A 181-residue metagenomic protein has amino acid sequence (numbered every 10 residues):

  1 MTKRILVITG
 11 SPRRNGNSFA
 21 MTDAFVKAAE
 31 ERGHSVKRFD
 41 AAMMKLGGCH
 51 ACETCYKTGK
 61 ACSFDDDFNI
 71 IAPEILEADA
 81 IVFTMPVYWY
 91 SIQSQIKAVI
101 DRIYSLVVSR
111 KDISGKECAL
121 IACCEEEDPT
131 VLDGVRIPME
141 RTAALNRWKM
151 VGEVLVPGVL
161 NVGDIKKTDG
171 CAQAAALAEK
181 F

Functional and structural regions predicted by a protein language model:
M1-S109, G163-F181: N-terminal beta1-alpha1-beta2 submodule of the flavodoxin-like/Rossmannoid cofactor-binding fold
H34, D112-G115, V159: Sparse recognition of residues in long alpha-helices and their boundaries
R38-D40, F64, L120, G152-L155: Structural signal for conserved beta-strand scaffold positions within catalytic alpha/beta enzyme cores
K45, E125, P157-L160: Glycine-rich beta-alpha junction loops
T84, V156-P157: Conserved residues at the C-terminal ends of beta-strands
S94-Q95, V108-E153: Short, glycine-/small-residue-rich phosphate/pyrophosphate-handling segment
P129-T130, N161-G163: Short active-site-adjacent structural elements
M139-V156, V162-I165, A175, K180-F181: A charged, well-structured terminal subsegment
